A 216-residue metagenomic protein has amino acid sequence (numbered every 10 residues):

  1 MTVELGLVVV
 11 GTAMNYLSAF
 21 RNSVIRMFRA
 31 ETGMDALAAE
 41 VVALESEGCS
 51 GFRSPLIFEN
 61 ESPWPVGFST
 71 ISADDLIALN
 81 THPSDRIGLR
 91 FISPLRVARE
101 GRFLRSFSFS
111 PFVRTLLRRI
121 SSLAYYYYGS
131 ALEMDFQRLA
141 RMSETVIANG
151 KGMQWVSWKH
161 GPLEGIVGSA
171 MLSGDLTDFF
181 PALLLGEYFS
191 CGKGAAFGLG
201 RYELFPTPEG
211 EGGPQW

Functional and structural regions predicted by a protein language model:
M1-W216: RNA-interacting cores
